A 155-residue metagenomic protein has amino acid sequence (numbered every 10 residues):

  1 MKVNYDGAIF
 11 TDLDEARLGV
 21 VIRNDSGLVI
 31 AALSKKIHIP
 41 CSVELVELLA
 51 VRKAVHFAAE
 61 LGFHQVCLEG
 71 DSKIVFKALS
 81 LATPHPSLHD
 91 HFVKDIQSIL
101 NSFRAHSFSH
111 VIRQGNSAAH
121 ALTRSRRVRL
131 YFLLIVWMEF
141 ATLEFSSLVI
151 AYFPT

Functional and structural regions predicted by a protein language model:
M1-T155: Primary recognition of RNase H-like, Mg2+-dependent phosphodiesterase/nuclease domains
